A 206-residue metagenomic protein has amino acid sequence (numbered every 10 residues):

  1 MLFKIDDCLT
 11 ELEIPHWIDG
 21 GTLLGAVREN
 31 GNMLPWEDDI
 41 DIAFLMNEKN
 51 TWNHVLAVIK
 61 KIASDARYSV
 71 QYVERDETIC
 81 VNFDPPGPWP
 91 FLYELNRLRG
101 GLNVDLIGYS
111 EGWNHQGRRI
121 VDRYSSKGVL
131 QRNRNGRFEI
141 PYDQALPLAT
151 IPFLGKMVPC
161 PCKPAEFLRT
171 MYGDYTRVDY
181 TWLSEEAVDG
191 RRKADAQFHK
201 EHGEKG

Functional and structural regions predicted by a protein language model:
M1-L12, I59-T170, D179-G206: Conserved catalytic core of two-metal-ion nucleotidyltransferases
D6-I40, M46-N50: Active-site nucleotide-donor binding segment shared across nucleotidyl transfer reactions
K49-A57: Short, conserved charged micro-motifs
D174-Y175: Alpha-helical membrane-protein topology signature
